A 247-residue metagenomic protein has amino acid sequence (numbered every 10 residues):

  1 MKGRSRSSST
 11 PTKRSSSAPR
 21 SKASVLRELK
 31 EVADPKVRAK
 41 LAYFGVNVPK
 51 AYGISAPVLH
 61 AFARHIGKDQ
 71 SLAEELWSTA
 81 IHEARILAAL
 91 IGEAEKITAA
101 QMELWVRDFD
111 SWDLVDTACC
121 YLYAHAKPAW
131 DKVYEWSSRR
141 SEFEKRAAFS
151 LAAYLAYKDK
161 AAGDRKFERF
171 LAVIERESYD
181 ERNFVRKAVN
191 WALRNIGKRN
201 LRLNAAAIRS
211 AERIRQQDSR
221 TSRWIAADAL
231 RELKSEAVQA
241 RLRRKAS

Functional and structural regions predicted by a protein language model:
K2-S247: Alpha-helical scaffold domains
